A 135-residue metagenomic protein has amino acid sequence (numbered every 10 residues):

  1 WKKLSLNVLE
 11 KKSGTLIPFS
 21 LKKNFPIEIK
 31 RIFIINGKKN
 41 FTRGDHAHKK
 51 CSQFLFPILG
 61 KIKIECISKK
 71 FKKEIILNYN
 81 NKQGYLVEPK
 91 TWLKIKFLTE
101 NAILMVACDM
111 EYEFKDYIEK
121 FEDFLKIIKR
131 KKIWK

Functional and structural regions predicted by a protein language model:
W1-Y85, E100-C108, Y112-K135: Non-catalytic, conserved peripheral segments adjacent to functional cores
L93: Surface-exposed, Lys/Arg-rich phosphate-binding patches that contact polyanionic backbones
K96-F97: Asparagine-centered strand-capping/turn motif at beta-strand->loop junctions
